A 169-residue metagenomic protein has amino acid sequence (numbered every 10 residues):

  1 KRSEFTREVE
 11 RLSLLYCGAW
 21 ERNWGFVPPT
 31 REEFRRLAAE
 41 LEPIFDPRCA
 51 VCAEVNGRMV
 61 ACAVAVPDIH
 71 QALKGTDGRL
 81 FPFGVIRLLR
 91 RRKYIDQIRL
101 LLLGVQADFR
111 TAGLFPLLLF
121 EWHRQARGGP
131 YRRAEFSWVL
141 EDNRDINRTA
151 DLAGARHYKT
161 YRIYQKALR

Functional and structural regions predicted by a protein language model:
K1-V105: A conserved beta-strand-loop-helix scaffold within acyl/acetyltransferase catalytic domains
F83, Q97-V105, R110-A126, L152: Conserved acetyl-CoA-binding loop-helix of GNAT-fold acetyltransferases
Q97-I98, A126-L140: Conserved GNAT acetyl-CoA-binding A-motif
L103-R110, E135-I146: Conserved beta-strand-loop-alpha-helix junction that forms the acyl-donor binding cleft
F115-P116, A126-Y131, I146, Y161-R162: Long, C-terminal catalytic modules of enzymes
S137, G154-L168: Conserved catalytic-core motifs of GNAT/GCN5-like acyltransferases
